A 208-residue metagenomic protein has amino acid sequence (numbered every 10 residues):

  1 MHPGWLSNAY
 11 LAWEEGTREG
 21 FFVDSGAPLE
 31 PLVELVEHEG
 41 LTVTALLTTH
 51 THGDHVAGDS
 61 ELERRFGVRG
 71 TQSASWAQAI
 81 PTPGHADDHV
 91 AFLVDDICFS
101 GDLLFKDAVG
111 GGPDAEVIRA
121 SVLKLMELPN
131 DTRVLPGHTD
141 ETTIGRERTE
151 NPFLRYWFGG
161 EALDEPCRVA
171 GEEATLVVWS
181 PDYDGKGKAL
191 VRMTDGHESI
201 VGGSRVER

Functional and structural regions predicted by a protein language model:
M1-E39, A91-G101: Conserved beta-strand hairpin/beta-sheet module of binuclear metal-dependent hydrolase folds, prominently
H2, S25-A27, T51, G84-A86 (+5 more regions): Active-site metal-binding loops of divalent metal-dependent hydrolases
L11, A74-L93: Core dinuclear metal-dependent hydrolase active-site scaffold
R18-F21, T42-L47, D131-R133: Short active-site oxyanion
L29-T71: Active-site metal-binding motif and surrounding structural segment of the metallo-beta-lactamase
L46-V56, I80-H89, V134-T142: Histidine-centered catalytic micro-motifs
D102, A108, G112-N130: A contiguous pocket-lining binding segment that forms or flanks enzyme active sites
A120-V134, T139-R208: Accessory terminal helices/loops
